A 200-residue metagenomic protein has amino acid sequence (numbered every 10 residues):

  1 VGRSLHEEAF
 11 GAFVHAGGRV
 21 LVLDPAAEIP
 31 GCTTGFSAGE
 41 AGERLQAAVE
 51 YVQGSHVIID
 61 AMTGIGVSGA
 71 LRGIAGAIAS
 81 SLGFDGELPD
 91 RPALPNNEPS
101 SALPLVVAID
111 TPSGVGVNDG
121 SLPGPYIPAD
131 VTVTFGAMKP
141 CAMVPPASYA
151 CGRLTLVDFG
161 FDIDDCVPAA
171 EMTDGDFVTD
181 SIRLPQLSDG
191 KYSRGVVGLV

Functional and structural regions predicted by a protein language model:
V1-R3, V196-V200: A short, flexible N-terminal coil/short beta segment enriched in small residues
V1-V57, T63, V67-G73, P89 (+2 more regions): A cross-family phosphate/adenosyl-ligand binding-site feature
G54-G198: YjeF_N-associated NAD(P)HX repair module
